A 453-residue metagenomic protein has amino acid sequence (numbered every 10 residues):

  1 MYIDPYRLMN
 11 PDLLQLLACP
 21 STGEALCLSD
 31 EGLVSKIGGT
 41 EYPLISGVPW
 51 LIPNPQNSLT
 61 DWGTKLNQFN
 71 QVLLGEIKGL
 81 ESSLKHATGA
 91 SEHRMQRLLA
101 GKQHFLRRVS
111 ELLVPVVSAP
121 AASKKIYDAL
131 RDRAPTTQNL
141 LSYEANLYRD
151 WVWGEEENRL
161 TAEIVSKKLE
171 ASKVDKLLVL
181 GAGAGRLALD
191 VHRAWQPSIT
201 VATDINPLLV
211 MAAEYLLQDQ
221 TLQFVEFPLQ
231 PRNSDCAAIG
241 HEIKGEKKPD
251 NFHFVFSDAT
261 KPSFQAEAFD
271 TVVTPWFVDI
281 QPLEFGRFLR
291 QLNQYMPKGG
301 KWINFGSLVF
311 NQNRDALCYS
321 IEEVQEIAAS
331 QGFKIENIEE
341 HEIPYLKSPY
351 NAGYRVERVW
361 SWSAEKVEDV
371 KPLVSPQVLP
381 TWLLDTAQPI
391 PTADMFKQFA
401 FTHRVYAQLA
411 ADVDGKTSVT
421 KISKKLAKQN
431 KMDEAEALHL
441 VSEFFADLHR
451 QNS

Functional and structural regions predicted by a protein language model:
D4-L169, L217-N233, S361, P380-L384 (+1 more regions): N-terminal accessory regions of S-adenosyl-L-methionine
K173-G183, V201: Conserved class I S-adenosyl-L-methionine
A184-P197: Conserved SAM-binding loop of SAM-dependent methyltransferases across substrates and taxa, primarily the Class I
L217-P262: S-adenosyl-L-methionine
G286-G299: A short glycine-rich, Lys/Arg-flanked "PGG" loop and its adjoining helix->strand segment in the class I
G299-V309: Conserved beta-strand signature within the Rossmann-like core of class I S-adenosyl-L-methionine
Q331, P344-T386: Core SAM-dependent methyltransferase catalytic element
Q398-S453: Long, charge-rich, low-complexity alpha-helical segments
